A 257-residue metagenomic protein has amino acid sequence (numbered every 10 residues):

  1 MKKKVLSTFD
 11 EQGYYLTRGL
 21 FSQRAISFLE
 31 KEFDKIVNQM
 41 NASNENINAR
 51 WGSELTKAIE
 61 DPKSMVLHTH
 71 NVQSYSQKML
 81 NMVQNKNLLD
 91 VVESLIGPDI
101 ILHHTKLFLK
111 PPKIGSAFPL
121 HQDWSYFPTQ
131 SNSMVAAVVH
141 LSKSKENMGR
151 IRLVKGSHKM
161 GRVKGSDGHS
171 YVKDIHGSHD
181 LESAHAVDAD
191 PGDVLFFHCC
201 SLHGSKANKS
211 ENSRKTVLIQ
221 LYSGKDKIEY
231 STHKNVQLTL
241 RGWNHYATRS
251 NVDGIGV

Functional and structural regions predicted by a protein language model:
M1-Q12, R18-L120, Y126, L240-S250: Non-heme Fe(II)-dependent double-stranded beta-helix
S7, S144-L202, Y222, D226 (+1 more regions): Double-stranded beta-helix
E30, I36-I47, W51-G52, K57-E60 (+3 more regions): Non-heme Fe(II)/2-oxoglutarate
H68-H70, H103, H121, F197-H198 (+2 more regions): Histidine-centered active-site/metal-ligand motif
S76-N81, D180-H185, S205-K206: Active-site rim elements
T105-L107, A137-V139, V217-L221: A structural signal for short, well-ordered beta-strand segments
K106, P111, Q122, V139-K143 (+1 more regions): Short, structured patches in soluble enzyme cores that scaffold and shape functional sites
W124-V138: Acidic, His- and aromatic-enriched active-site or binding-groove loops in soluble protein domains that engage sugars
